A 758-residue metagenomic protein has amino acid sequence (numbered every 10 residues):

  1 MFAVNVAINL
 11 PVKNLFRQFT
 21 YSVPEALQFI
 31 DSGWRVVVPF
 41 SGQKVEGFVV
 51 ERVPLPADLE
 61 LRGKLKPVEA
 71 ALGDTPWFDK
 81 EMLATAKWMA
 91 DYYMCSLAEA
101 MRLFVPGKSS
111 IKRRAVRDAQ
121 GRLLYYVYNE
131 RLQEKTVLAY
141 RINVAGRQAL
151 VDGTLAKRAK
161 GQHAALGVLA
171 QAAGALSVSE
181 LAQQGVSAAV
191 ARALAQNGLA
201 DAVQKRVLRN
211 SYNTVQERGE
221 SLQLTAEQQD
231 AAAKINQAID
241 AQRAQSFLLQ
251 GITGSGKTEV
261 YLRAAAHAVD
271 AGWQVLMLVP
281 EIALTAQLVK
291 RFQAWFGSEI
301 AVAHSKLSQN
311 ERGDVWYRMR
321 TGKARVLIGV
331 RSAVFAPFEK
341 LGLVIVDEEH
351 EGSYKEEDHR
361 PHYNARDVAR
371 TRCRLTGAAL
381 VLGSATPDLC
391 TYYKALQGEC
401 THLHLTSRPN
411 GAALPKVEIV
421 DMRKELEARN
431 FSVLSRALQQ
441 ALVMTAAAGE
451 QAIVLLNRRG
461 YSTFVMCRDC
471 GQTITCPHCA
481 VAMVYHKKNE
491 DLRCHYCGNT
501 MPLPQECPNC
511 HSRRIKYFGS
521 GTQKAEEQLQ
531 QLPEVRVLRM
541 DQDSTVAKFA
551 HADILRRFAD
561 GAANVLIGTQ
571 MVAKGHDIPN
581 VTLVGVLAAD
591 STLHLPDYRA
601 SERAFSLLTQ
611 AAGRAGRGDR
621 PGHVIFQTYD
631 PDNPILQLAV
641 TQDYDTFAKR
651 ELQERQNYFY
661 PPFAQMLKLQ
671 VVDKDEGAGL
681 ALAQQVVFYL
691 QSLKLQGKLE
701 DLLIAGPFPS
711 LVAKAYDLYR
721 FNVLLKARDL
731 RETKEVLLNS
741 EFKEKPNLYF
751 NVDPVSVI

Functional and structural regions predicted by a protein language model:
M1-S384, L396-A412, Q696, V712 (+3 more regions): Accessory, non-ATPase domains that flank or precede helicase/AAA+ motor cores in DNA-metabolism machines
E51-V53, V105, Q204, L456-R458 (+4 more regions): A general secondary-structure junction signal
L181, C467, L682-Q685, L737-L738: Composition- and surface-driven signal marking solvent-exposed, interaction-prone regions in large proteins
G219-T225, Q229-A232, Q242-L680, S692 (+3 more regions): Inter-lobe coupling/hinge segments of SF2-like helicase ATPases
L538, L693-S710, L748-V752: Short beta-strand elements
Y644-D645, G679-A705: Short amphipathic alpha-helix segments
Q656-P661, S710-Y716: Short, flexible, solvent-exposed loop/turn segments with mixed acidic/basic and small polar residues
